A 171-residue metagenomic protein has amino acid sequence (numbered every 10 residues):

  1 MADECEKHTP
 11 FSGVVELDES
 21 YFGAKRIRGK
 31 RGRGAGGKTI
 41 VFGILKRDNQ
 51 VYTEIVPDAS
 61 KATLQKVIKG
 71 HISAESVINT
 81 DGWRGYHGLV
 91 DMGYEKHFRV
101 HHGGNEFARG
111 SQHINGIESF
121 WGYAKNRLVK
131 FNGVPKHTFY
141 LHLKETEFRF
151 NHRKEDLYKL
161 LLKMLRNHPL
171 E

Functional and structural regions predicted by a protein language model:
M1-E171: Residue-level recognition of single "structural anchor" positions that define or cap local secondary structure
